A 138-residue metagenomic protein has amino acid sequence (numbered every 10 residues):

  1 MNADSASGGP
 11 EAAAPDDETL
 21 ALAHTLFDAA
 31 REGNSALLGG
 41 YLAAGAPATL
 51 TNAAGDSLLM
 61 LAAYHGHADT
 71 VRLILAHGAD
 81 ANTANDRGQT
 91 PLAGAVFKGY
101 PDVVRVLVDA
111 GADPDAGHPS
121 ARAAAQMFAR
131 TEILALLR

Functional and structural regions predicted by a protein language model:
A21-A44: Alpha-helical segment of the N-proximal tetratricopeptide repeat
L37, D69-T70, D102-V103, E132-I133: Conserved ankyrin/ankyrin-like repeat signature
